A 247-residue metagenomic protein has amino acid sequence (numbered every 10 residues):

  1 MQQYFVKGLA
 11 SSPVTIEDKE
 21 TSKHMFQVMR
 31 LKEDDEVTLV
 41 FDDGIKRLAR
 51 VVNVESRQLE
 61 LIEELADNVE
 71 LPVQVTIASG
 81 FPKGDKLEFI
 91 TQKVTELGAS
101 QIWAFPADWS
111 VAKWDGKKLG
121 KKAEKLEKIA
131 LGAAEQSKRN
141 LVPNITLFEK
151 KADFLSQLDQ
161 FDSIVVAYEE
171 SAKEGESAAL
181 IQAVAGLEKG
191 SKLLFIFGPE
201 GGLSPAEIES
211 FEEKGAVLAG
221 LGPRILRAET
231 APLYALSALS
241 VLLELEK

Functional and structural regions predicted by a protein language model:
M1-D67: N-terminal positively charged helical leader segments and presequences
F26-V54, A152-A183: N-terminal-biased segments
D34, V94, A130, F211 (+1 more regions): Residue-level signal for inorganic ion chemistry
V37, E60, V69-I77, V184-E188: Mobile, glycine- and charge-enriched loop segments and immediately flanking short secondary-structure elements within
L65, S171-A172, P223-L226: Short, acidic/turn-prone active-site loops that include or flank metal/cofactor- and phosphate-binding residues
N68-V166: RNA substrate-binding interface of SAM-dependent RNA methyltransferases
I164-G202, A206-I208, A216-A219: Active-site/ligand-binding-proximal alpha/beta "capping" segment
P205-K247: Structured adenosyl-cofactor binding patch, chiefly the S-adenosyl-L-methionine
